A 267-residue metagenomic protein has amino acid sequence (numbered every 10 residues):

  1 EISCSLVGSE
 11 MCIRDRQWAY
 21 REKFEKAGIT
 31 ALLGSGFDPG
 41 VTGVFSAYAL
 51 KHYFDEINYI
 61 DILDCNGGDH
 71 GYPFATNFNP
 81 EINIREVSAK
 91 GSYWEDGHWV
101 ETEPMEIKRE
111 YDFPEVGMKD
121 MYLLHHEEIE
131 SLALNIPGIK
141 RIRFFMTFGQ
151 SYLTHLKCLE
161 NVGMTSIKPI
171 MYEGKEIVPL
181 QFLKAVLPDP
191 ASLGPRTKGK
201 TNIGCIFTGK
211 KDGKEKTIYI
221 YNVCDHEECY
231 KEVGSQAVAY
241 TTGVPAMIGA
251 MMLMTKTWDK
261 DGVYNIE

Functional and structural regions predicted by a protein language model:
E1-G8, I13: Single conserved hydrophobic/aromatic residue that forms the stacking wall/gate of nucleotide- or nucleobase-binding
S9-E10, A31-G34, D61: Short catalytic-loop micro-motif centered on adjacent basic/acidic residues
E10, R14-T30: Rossmann-fold NAD(P)-binding glycine/threonine-rich loop
A19-E25, A47-A49, C158-L159: Short low-complexity, flexible loop/linker segments enriched in glycine and/or proline with clustered acidic
A27-A31, T257-K260: Short, surface-exposed connector motifs at secondary-structure boundaries
L33-V41: Active-site capping/gating segments
T42-F54: Active-site-proximal alpha-helical scaffold in enzymes
H52-E267: C-terminal catalytic/substrate-binding lobe primarily of soluble NAD(P)-dependent oxidoreductases
